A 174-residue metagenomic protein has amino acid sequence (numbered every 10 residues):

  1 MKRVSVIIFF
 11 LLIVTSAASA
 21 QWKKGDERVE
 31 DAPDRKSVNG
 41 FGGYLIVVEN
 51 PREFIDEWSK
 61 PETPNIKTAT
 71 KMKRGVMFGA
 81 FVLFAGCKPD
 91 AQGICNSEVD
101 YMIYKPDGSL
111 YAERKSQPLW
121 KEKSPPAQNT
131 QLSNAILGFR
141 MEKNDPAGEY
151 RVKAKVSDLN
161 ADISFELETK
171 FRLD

Functional and structural regions predicted by a protein language model:
V4-V14: Sec-dependent N-terminal signal peptides
S16-A20: Sec/Tat signal peptide C-region and signal peptidase I cleavage site
Q21-D174: Intrinsically disordered, low-complexity terminal regions enriched in Ser/Thr/Pro/Gly and charged residues
